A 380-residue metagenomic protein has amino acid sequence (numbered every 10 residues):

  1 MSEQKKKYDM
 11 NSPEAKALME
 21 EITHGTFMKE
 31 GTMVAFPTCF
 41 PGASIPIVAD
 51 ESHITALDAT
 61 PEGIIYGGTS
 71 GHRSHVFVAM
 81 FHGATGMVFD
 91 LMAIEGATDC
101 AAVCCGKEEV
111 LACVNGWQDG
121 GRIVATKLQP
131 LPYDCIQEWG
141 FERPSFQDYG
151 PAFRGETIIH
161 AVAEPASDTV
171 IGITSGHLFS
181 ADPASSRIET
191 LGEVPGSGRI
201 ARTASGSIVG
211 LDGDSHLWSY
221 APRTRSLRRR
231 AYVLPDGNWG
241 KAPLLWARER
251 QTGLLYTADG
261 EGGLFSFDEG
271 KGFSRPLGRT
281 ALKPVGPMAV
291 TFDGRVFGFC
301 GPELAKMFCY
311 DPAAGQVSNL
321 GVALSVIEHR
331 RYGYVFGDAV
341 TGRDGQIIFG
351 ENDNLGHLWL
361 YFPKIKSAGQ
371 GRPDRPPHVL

Functional and structural regions predicted by a protein language model:
I22-D50, R143-Q147: A short helix->beta-strand "capping" segment at the edge of beta-propeller domains
P37, M87-A93, D134-G150, E189-E193 (+4 more regions): Beta-propeller fold detector
A43-S74: Beta-strand-rich domains and repeat architectures in extracellular enzymes and scaffolds, especially beta-propellers
E51-L57, G96-C104, D148, R154-V162 (+4 more regions): Repeated scaffold domains used in trafficking and secretory/extracellular systems, primarily beta-propellers
I65-G67, V110-C113, T169-G172, S207-G210 (+3 more regions): Conserved beta-propeller blade signature
H72-S74, G116-G120, S215-H216, G262-G263 (+2 more regions): Short glycine/acidic-enriched loop and turn motifs that connect beta-strands
M80-A84, L128-L131, D182-S186, A221-R225 (+3 more regions): Short loop/turn segments that connect beta-strands within beta-propeller blades
Y332-L380: Blade-level signature of beta-propeller repeat domains, shared across WD40, Kelch, NHL, RCC1 and BNR/Asp-box propellers
